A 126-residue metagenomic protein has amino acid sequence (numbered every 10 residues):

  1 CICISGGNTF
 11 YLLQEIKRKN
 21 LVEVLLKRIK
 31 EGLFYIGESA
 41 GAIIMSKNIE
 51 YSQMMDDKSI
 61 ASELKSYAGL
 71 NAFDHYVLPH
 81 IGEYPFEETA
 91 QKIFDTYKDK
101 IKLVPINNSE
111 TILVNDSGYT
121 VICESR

Functional and structural regions predicted by a protein language model:
C1-K17: Portal/gating segments that form or line small-molecule/metal binding sites
C1-S5, I36-G37, V77-L78: Structural motif
G7-N8, E38, A42: Gly/Ser/Thr-rich helix-start
L13-F34, G41-R126: Active-site-adjacent pocket-lining segments in enzyme domains
